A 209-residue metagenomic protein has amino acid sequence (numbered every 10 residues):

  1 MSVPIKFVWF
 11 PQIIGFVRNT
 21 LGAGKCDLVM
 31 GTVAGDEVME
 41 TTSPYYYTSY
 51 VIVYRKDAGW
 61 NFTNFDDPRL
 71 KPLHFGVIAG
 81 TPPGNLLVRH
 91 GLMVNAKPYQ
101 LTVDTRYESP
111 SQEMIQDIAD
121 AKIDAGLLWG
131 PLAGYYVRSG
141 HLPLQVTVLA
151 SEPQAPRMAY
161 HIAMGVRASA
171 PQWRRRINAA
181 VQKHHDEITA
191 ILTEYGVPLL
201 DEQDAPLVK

Functional and structural regions predicted by a protein language model:
M1-T32, D36-V38, D104-E108, E194-Y195: Extracytoplasmic small-molecule ligand-binding "clamshell" domains of the periplasmic binding protein/Venus flytrap
S2, F16, A23-G24, Y47-S49 (+4 more regions): Extracytoplasmic
P4, F10, P82-V103, N178-K209: Ligand-binding clefts/hinges and TM-proximal coupling segments of bilobed small-molecule sensing domains
I14-F16, G22, M30-E40, R89 (+2 more regions): A ligand-binding cleft/hinge motif common to bilobed small-molecule-binding domains
N19, A23, N85-R89, Q112 (+5 more regions): Solvent-exposed, polar/charged alpha-helical surfaces in well-ordered, non-transmembrane soluble domains, broadly
V33-G35, Y47, R55-A58, G80-T81 (+3 more regions): Solvent-exposed coil/turn segments that connect beta secondary-structure elements in extracytoplasmic/periplasmic
Y47-D57, R138-V181, P198-K209: Periplasmic-binding protein-like
R55-F75, R89-H90, V94: Flexible hinge/capping segments at coil-to-helix
